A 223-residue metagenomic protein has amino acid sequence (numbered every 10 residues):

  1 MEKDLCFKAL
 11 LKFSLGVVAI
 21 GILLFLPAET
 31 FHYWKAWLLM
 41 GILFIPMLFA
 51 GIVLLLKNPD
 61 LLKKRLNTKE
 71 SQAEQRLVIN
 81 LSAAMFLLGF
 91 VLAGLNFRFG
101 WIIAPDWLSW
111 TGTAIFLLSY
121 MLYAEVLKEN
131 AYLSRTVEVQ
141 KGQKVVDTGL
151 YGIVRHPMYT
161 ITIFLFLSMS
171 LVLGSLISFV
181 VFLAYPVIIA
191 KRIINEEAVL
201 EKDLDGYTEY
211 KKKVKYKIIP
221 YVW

Functional and structural regions predicted by a protein language model:
M1-C6: Short, Lys/Arg-rich, polar N-terminal cytosolic tail immediately upstream of the first transmembrane signal-anchor
K8-K12, L24, Y132-V139: Short, motif-level signal for alpha-helix interfacial/capping segments enriched in acidic residues and aromatics/proline
A9, F13-I22, M40, F44 (+2 more regions): Alpha-helical transmembrane spans of integral membrane proteins, capturing the lipid-embedded, hydrophobic core of TM
A19, I79-A93: Hydrophobic alpha-helical transmembrane segments of multi-pass integral membrane proteins
G21-L26, F90-V91, F166-L167: Alpha-helical transmembrane segments of multipass membrane proteins
I22-W37: Short, hydrophobic transmembrane alpha-helix segments
T30, I45-L56: Short amphipathic alpha-helical segments enriched in hydrophobics
G51-V78, L95-W223: Cytosolic-biased juxtamembrane loops and peripheral soluble domains of multi-pass membrane proteins
